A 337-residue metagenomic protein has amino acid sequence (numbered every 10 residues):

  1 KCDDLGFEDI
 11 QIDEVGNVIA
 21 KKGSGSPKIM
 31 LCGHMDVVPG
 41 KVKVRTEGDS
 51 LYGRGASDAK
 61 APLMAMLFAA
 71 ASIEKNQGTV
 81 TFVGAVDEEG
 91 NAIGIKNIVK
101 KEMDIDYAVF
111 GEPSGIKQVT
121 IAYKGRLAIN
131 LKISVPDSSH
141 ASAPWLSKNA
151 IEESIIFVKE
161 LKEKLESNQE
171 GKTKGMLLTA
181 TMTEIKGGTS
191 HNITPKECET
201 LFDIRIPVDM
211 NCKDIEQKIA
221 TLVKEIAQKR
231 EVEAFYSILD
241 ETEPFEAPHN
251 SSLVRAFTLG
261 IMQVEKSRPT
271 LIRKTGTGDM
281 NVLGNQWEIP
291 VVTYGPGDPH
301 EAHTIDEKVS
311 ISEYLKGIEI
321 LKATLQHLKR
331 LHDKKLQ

Functional and structural regions predicted by a protein language model:
K1-A56, N76, M280, E288 (+1 more regions): Acidic/His- and Gly-rich active-site-bordering loop/insert found across diverse amide/peptide-bond hydrolases
D9, S114, I121, L127-Q337: Metal-dependent amide/peptide-bond hydrolase catalytic core, centered on the "pita-bread" metallohydrolase fold
Q11, M30, T81-V83, F235: A structural signal for isolated positions on well-ordered beta-strands in alpha/beta enzyme cores
E14-V15, G33-M35, V86, G111-S114 (+2 more regions): Fold-independent oxyanion-binding glycine-rich loops and adjacent beta-strand/coil segments at enzyme active sites
K28-M30, L51, D104-F110, A128-N130 (+1 more regions): Short glycine-aspartate micro-motif
E47-D49, A69-F82, L161-G171, R330-H332: Phosphate-handling active-site elements
L51-A59, T270-T275: Active-site nucleophile and cofactor-binding loops and adjacent substrate-binding regions of central metabolic enzymes
A59-K60, M64-A128, L336: Acidic/histidine-rich catalytic neighborhood of metal-dependent amide-processing enzymes
